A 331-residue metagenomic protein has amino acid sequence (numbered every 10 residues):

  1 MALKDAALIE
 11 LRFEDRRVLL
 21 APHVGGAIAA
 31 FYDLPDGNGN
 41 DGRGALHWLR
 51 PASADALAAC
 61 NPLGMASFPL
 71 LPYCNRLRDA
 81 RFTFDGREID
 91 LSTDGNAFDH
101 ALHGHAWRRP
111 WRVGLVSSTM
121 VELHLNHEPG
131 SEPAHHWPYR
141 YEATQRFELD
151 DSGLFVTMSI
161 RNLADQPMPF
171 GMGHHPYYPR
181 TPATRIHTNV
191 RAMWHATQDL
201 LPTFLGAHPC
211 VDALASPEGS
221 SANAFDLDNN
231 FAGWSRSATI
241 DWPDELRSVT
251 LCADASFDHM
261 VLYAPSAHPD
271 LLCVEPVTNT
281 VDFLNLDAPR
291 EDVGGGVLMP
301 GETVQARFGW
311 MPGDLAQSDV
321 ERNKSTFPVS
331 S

Functional and structural regions predicted by a protein language model:
M1-G95, R236-F257, E302-G313: Beta-strand-rich N-terminal accessory domains
L3, R12, T93-D151: Extended, loop-rich substrate-binding clefts of extracytoplasmic carbohydrate-active enzymes
I9, V121-L123, A143-Q145, V156 (+4 more regions): Hydrophobic residues positioned within well-ordered beta-strands of beta-sheet architectures
L11-F13, V18, P22, H127-F170 (+1 more regions): Acidic, contiguous internal or C-terminal segments within carbohydrate-active enzymes that form a structured patch used
L34, D41-G44, T83-R87, G114-E122 (+5 more regions): A short, structured loop/turn motif at beta-sheet edges
D90, P167-P169, P176-A255: Active-site/ligand-binding surface loops and adjacent short beta/alpha elements that line catalytic pockets across
R247-L315, N323: Active-site pocket scaffolds in enzymes
V320-S331: Short, low-complexity, charge-dense intrinsically disordered segments
